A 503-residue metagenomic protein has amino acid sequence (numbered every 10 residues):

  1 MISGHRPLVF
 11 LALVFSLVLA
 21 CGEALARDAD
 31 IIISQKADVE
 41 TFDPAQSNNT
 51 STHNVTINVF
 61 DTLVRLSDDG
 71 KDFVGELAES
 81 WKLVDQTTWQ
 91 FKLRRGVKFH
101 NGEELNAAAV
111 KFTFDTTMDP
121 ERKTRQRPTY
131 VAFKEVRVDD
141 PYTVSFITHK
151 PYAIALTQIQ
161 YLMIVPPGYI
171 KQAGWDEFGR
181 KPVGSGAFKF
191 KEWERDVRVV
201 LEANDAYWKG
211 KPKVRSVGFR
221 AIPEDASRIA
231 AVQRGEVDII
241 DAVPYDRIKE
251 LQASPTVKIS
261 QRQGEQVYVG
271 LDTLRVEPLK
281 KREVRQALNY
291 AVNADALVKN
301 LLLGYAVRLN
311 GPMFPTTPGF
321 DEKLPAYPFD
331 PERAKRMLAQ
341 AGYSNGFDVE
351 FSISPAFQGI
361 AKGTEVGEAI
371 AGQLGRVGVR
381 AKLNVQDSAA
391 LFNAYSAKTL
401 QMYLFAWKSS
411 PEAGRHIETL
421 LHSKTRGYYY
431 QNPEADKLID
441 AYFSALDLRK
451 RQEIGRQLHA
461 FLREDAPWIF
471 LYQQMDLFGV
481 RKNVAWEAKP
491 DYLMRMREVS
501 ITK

Functional and structural regions predicted by a protein language model:
R6, K82, R127-Y169: Surface-exposed binding/hinge segments that line and control ligand-binding clefts or catalytic entry sites
I31, E194, S260, V267 (+4 more regions): Detector for C-terminal structural segments
S34-D85, D115, V183-G184: N-terminal lobe/hinge region of extracytoplasmic solute-binding protein
A37-H53, E76-L77, E103, R125-Q126 (+4 more regions): A structural "hinge/loop" feature
S67-D68, I159-P212, S216, A226 (+2 more regions): Gly/Pro-rich hinge or "lid" segments in bacterial periplasmic/extracellular proteins
E79-K123, D139, S145, R228-A231 (+1 more regions): Aromatic- and charge-enriched surface segment that lines or borders ligand/interaction sites
V200-A203, A253, L279-G372, Q457 (+1 more regions): Append "and occasionally in soluble cytosolic enzymes with long acidic Gly/Pro-rich linkers
D205-E250, R380: Ligand-site clamp/hinge motif
